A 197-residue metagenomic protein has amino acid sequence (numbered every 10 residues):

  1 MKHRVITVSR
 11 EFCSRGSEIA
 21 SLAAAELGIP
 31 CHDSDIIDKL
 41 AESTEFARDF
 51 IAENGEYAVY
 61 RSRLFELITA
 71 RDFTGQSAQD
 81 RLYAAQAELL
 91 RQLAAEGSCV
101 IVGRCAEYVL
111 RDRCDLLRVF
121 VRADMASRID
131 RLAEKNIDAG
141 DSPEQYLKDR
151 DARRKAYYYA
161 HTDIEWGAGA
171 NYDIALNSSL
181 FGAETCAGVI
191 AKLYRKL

Functional and structural regions predicted by a protein language model:
M1-I6, F65-Q76, Y83-A84, E88-R91 (+4 more regions): Domain-scale detector for complete catalytic domains at protein termini or as standalone homologs
K2-E11, G97: Pre-Walker A (Motif I) flank of P-loop NTPase domains
V8-A24: Glycine-rich phosphate-binding P-loop
P30-A41: Short beta-strand-centered segment that lines the nucleotide-binding/catalytic pocket of NTP-utilizing
A41-S98: ATP-dependent small-molecule kinase phosphotransfer cores that center on conserved nucleotide phosphate-binding segments
A58-L67, A139-E184: Small-molecule kinase domains that catalyze NTP-dependent phosphoryl transfer to phosphate-bearing small molecules
A87, A183-A191: Short, amphipathic alpha-helical "lid/cap" segments that border enzyme active or binding sites
L89-N136: ATP-dependent NMP and nucleoside kinases share a basic, alpha-helical "lid"
